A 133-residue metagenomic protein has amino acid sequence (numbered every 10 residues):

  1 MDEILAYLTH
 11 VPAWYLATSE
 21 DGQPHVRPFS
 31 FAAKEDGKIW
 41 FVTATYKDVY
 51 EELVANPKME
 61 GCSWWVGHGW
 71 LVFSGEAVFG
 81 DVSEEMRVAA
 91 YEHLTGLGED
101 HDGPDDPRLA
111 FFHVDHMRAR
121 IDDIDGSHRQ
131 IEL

Functional and structural regions predicted by a protein language model:
M1, T43-V49, T95-L97: Charged, amphipathic alpha-helical segments
A6-G22, M59-S63: A short, Trp-centered hydrophobic/proline-enriched beta-strand micro-motif
P12, H25-R27, E35-G37, A55-M59 (+2 more regions): A generic structural signal for short beta-strands and their flanking turns/coil linkers
Y15, I39-W40, V72, R120: General beta-strand recognition
T18-E20, S63-V66, H101-P107: A short, aromatic/hydrophobic, helix- or strand-capping loop or linear motif that either lines the entrance/gate
A32-H68: A short mixed-secondary-structure module that forms the rim of ligand-binding clefts
V72-L133: Charged, gly/pro-rich active-site loop segments
